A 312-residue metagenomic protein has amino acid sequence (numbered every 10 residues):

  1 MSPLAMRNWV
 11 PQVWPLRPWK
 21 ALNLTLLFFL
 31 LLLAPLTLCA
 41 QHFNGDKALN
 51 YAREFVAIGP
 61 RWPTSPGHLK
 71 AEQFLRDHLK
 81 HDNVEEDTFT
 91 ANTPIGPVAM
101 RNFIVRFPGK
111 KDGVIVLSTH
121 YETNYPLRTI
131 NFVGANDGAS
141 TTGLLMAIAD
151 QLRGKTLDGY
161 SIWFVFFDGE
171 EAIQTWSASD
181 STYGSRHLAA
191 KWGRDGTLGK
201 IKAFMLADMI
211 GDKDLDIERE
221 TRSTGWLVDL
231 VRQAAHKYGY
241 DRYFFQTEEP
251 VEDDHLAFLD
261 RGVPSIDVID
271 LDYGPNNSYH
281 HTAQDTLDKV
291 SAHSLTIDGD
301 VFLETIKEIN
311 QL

Functional and structural regions predicted by a protein language model:
M1-A40: Intrinsic disorder/low-complexity segments
Q41-K47: Cleaved targeting-peptide boundary
H42, G67, T88-N92, A203 (+1 more regions): Active-site-adjacent substrate-binding region of metalloamidase/peptidase-like peptide-processing proteins
K47-E54, P66, K70-L79, N83 (+8 more regions): Extracytoplasmic/secreted proteins, especially bacterial periplasmic and envelope-associated proteins
N50-K110: A non-catalytic alpha/beta surface segment that caps or lines the substrate-entry region of metallo-dependent hydrolase
N50-R61, R128, D208, K213-D214 (+1 more regions): Acidic/histidine-rich, surface-exposed loop or edge segments in extracytoplasmic proteins
F55, D87-F89, F107-G109, S118-E122 (+5 more regions): Active-site-proximal beta-strand/loop segments in catalytic clefts of secreted hydrolases
F132-A234, Y238, R242, T247-P250 (+1 more regions): Acidic/histidine-rich catalytic neighborhood of metal-dependent amide-processing enzymes
